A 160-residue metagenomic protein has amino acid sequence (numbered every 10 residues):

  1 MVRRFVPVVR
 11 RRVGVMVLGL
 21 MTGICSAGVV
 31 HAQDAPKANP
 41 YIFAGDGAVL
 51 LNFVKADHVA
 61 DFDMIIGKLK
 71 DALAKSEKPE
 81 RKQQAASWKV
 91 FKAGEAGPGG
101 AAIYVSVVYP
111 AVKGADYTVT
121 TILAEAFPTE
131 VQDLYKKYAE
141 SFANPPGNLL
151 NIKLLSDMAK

Functional and structural regions predicted by a protein language model:
M1-R11: N-terminal secretory signal peptides that target proteins for export/translocation
P7, L20-G23, N151-I152, S156-D157: Generic detector of low-complexity/intrinsically disordered segments and short hydrophobic N-terminal stretches
R12-S26: Bacterial N-terminal signal peptides
I24, I42, L51, I65-I66 (+3 more regions): Weak global preference for isoleucine
A27-D34: Boundary at the C-terminal end of the N-terminal hydrophobic targeting segment
D34, K70-A86, P98-A101, V107-K160: An amphipathic, aromatic/His-enriched active-site/gating alpha helix that lines ligand/cofactor pockets
D34-G94: N-terminal secretory signal peptides
